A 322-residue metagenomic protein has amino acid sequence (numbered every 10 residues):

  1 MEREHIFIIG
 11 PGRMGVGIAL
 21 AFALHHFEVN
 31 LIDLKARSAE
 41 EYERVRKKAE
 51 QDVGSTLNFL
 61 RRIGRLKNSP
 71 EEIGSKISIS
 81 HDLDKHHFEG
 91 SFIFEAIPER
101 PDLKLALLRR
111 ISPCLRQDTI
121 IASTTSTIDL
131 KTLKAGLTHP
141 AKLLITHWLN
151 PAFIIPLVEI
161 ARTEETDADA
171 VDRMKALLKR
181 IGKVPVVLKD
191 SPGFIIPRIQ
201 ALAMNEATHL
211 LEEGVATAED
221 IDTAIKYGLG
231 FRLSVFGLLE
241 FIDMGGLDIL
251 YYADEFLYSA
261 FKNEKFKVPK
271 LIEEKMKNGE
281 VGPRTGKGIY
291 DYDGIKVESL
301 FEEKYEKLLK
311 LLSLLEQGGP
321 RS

Functional and structural regions predicted by a protein language model:
M1-T56: NAD(P)+-binding Rossmann beta1-loop-alpha1 motif at the extreme N-terminus of oxidoreductases
E2-E4, K183, K189-D190, E213 (+1 more regions): NAD(P)-dependent Rossmann-like dehydrogenase/reductase catalytic/cofactor-binding core
N30, K183-V184, P197-Q200, M204: Structural/interface elements that position substrates and couple domains in central-metabolism enzymes
L34-K67, R162-D167, F194-Q200: Rossmann-like dinucleotide-binding cores of NAD(P)H-dependent redox enzymes
R37-R44, F59-I120, I128-D129: Rossmann-like NAD(P)-binding element
A122-D190, F194-P197: Rossmann-fold dinucleotide-binding core
